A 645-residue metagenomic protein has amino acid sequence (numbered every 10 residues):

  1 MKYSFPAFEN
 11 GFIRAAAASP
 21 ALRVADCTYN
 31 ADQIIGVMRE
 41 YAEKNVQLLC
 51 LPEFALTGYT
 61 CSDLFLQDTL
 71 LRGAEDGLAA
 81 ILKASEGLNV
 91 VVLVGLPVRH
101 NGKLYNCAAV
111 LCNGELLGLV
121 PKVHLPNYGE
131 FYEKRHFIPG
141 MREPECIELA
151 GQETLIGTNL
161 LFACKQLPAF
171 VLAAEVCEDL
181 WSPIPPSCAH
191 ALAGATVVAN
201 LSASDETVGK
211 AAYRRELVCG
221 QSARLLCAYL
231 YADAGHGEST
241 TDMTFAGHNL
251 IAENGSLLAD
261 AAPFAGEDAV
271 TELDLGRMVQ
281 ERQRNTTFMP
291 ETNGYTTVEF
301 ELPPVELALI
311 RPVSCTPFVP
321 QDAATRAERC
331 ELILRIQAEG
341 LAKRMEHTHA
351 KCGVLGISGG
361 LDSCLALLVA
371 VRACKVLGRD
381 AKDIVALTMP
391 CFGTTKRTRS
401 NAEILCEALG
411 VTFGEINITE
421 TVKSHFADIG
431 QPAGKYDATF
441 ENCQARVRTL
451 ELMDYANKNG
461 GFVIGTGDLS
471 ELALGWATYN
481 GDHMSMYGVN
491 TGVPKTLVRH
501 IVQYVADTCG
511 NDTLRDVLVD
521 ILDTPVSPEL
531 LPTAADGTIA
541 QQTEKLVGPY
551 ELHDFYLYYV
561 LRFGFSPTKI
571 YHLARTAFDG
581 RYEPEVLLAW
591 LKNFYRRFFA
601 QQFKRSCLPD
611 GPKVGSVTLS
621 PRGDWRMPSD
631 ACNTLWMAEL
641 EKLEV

Functional and structural regions predicted by a protein language model:
M1-V354, R372-A381, F413: Enzyme catalytic cores with a strong preference for nitrogen-chemistry domains
I13, N30, F170, C227 (+5 more regions): ATP/NTP-dependent adenylation/nucleotidyl-transfer catalytic domains that generate, transfer, or process NMP-activated
